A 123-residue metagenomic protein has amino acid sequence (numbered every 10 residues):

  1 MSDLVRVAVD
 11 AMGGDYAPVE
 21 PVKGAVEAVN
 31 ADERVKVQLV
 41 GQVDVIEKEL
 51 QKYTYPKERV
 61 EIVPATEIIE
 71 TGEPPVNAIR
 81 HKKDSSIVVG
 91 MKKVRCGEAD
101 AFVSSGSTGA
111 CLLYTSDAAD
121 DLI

Functional and structural regions predicted by a protein language model:
M1-L113: Contiguous, glycine/small-aliphatic-enriched amphipathic segments in soluble metabolic enzymes
Y114-D121: Conserved small/polar residues in nucleotide/adenosyl-binding loops
